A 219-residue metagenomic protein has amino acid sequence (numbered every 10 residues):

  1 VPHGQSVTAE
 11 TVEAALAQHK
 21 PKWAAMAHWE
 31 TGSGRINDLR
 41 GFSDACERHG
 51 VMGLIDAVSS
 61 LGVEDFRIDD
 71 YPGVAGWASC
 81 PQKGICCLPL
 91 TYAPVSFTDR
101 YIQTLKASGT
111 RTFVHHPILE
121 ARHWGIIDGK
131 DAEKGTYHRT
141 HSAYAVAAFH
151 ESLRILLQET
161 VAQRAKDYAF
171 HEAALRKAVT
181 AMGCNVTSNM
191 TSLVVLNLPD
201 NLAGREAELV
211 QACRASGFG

Functional and structural regions predicted by a protein language model:
P2-H3, S59, P81-G84, R100-Y101: Short, acidic/turn-prone active-site loops that include or flank metal/cofactor- and phosphate-binding residues
Q5-V58, G62, G76: Active-site phosphate-binding strand-loop segment of PLP-dependent enzymes
I68-Q82: Conserved active-site segment immediately N-terminal to the catalytic lysine that forms the internal aldimine
G76, Y92-S96, L193: Conserved hydrophobic/aromatic beta-strand scaffold that supports enzyme active sites
G84-A174: Active-site C-terminal subdomain of aminotransferase-like
T180-G219: Conserved C-terminal alpha-helix-loop-beta "cap" of PLP-dependent enzymes that closes/shapes the active-site mouth
